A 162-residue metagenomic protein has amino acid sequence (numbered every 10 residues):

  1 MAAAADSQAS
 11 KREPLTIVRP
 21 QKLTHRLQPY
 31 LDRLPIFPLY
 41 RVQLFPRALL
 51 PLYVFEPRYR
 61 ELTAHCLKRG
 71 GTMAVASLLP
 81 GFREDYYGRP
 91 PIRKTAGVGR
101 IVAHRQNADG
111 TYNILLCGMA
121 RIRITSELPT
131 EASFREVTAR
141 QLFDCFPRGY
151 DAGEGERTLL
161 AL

Functional and structural regions predicted by a protein language model:
A2-L162: N-terminal low-complexity, acidic/polar interaction/targeting segments
